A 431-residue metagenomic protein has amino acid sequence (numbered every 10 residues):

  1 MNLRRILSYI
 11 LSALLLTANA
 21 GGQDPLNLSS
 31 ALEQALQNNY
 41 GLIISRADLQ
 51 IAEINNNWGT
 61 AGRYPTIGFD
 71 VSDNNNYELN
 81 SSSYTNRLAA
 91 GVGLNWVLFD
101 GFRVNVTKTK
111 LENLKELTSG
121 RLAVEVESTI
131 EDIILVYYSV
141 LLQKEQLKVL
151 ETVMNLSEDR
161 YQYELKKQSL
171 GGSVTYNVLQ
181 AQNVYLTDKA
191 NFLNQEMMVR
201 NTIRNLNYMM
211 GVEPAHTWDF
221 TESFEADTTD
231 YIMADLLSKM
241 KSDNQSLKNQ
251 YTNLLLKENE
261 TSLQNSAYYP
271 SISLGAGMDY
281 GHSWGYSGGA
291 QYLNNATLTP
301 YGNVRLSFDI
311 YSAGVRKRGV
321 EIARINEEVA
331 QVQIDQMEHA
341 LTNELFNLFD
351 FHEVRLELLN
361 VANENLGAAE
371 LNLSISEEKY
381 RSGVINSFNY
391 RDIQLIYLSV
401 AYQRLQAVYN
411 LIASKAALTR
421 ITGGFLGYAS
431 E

Functional and structural regions predicted by a protein language model:
L15-N19: N-terminal signal peptide c-region/cleavage motif recognized by signal peptidases
G21-G68, V174, P214-E258, D309 (+3 more regions): Bacterial Sec-pathway N-terminal export signals of envelope proteins
Q23, D70-D100, T107, F220-D230 (+3 more regions): Small/polar, glycine/serine/threonine/aspartate-rich low-complexity segments that form flexible
Q23-S139, T175, I272, A276 (+1 more regions): Short flexible linkers and secondary-structure junctions
I43-A47, T60-A61, L98-V126, Y176 (+7 more regions): Sec/SRP-type N-terminal targeting helices
S128-K241, L348-F351, R355, Y397: Periplasmic alpha-helical coiled-coil/stalk elements that build and connect Gram-negative outer-membrane
Q168-G172, Y380-V384, I421: A short glycine-centered flexible hinge/capping loop motif at secondary-structure junctions
Q403-E431: Acidic, low-complexity, intrinsically disordered peripheral segments
